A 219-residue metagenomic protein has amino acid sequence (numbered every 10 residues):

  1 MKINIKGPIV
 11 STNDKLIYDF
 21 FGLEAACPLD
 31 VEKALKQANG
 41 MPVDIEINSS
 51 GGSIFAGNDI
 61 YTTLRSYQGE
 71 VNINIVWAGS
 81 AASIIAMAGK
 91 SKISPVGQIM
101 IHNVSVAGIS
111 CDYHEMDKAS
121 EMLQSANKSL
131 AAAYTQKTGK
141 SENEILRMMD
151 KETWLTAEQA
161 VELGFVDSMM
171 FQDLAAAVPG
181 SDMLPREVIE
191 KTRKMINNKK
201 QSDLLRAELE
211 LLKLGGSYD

Functional and structural regions predicted by a protein language model:
M1-S83, A88-D219: N-terminal organellar transit peptides
